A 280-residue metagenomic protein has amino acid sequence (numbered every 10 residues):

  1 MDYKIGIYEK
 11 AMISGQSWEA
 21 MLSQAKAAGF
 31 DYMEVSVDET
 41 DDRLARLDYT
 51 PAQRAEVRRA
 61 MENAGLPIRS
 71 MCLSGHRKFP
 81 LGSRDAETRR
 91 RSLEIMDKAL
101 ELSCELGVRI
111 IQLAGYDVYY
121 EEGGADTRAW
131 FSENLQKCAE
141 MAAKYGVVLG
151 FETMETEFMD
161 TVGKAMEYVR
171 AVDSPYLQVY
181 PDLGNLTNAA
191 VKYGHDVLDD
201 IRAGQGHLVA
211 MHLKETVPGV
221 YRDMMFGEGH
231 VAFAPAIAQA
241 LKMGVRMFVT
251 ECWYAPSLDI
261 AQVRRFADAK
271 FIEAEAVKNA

Functional and structural regions predicted by a protein language model:
D2-I5, Q24-F30: A short, Lys/Arg-enriched amphipathic alpha-helix followed by its capping loop at the start of a domain
Y3-E9, M33-V35, I68-L73, I111-L113 (+4 more regions): Hydrophobic faces of well-ordered beta-strands that scaffold small-molecule active sites in alpha/beta enzyme cores
K4, E133-H230: Acidic/histidine-rich catalytic cores of soluble enzymes
A11-I13, V37-E39, G75-R77, G115-Y119 (+4 more regions): Active-site-proximal loop/turn and secondary-structure-junction residues that shape catalytic pockets, frequently
M12, M247-Q262: A short, acidic, flexible beta-alpha connecting loop/helix-capping segment that sits on the rim of active
E19-A20, K26, A60-A64, R77-V179 (+1 more regions): Active-site acidic/histidine proton-transfer and metal-coordination neighborhood in alpha/beta enzyme cores
S36-M61, G115-E122: Glycine-rich, proline-tolerant flexible connector loops at the mouths of alpha/beta enzymes
S257-A280: C-terminal helical cap(s) of enzyme catalytic domains, especially alpha/beta-barrels
